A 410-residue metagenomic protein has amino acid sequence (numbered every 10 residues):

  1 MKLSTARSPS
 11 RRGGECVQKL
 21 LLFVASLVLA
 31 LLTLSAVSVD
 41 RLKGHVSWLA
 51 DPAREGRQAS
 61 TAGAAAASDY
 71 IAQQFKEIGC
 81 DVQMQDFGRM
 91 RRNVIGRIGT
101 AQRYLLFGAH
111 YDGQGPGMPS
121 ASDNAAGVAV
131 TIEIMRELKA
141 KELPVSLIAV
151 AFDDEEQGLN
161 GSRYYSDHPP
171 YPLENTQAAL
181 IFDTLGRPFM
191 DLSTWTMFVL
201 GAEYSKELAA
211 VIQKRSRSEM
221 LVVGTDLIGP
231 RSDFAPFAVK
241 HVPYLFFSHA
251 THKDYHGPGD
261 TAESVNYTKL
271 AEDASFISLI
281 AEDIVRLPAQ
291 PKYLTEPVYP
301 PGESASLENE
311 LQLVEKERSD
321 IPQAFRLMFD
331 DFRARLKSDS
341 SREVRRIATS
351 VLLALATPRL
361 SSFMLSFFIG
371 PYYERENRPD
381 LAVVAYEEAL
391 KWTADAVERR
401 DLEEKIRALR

Functional and structural regions predicted by a protein language model:
V37-A66, I78, D112-G113, T184: N-terminal capping segment at the start of a domain
G56-G99: A non-catalytic alpha/beta surface segment that caps or lines the substrate-entry region of metallo-dependent hydrolase
G96, F107-G158, I277: Alpha-helical metal-binding/catalytic segments enriched in His/Glu/Asp
A101, L143, F152-H249, N266-Y267 (+1 more regions): Metal-dependent peptidase/peptidase-like ectodomains
K253-E303: His/Asp/Glu-rich mid-to-C-terminal helical/loop segments that flank catalytic regions of hydrolases
